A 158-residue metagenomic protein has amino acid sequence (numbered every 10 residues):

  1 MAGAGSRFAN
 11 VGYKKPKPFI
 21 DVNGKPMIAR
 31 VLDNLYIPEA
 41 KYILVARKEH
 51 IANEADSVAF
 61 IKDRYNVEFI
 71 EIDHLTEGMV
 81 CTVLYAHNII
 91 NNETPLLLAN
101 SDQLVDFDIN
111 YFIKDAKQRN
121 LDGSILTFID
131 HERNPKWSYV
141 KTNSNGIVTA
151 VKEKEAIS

Functional and structural regions predicted by a protein language model:
M1-Y13: N-terminal nucleotide-binding beta1-loop-alpha1 segment
R7-A9, D21, K25-L98: Conserved N-terminal catalytic core of the sugar/cofactor nucleotidyltransferase
F8, F19, V148-V151: Short clusters of hydrophobic/aromatic residues that line enzyme substrate/ligand-binding pockets
Y13-F19: Short glycine-enriched, charge-decorated loop/helix-capping segments at active-site entrances that position
K15, P38, D63-Y65, R119 (+1 more regions): Short, structured coil segments at secondary-structure junctions
F19, F69, G123-I125: Conserved beta-strand scaffold positions in the cores of enzyme catalytic domains, especially in NTP/NDP-utilizing
N100-L104: The conserved acidic donor/metal-binding loop of glycosyltransferases
D106-S158: Conserved core of the sugar-phosphate nucleotidyltransferase
